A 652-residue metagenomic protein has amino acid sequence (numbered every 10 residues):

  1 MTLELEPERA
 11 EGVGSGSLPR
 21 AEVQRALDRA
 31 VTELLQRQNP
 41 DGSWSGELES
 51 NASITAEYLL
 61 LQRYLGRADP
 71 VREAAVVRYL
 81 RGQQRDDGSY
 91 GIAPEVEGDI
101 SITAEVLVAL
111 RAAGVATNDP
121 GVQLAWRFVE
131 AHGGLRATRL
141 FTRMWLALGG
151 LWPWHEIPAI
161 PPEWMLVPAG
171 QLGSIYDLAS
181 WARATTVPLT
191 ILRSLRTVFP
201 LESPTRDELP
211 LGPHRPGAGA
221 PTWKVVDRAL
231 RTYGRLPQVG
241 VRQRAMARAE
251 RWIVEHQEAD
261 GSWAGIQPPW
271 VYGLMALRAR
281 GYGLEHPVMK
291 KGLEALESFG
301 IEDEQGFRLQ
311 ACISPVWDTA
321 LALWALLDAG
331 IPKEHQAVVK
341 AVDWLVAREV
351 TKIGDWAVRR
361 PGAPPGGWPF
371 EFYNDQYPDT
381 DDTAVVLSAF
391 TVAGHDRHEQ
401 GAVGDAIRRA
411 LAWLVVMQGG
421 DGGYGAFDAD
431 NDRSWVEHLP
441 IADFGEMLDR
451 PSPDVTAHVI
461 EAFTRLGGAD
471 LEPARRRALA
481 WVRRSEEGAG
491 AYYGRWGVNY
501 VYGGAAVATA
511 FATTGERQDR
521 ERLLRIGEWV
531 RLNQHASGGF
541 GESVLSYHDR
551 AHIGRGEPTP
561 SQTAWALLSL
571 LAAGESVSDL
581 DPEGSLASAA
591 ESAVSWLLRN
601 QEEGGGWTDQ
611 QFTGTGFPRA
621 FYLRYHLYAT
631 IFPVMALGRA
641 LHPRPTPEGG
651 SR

Functional and structural regions predicted by a protein language model:
M1-R652: Preference for long, amphipathic alpha-helical scaffolds in soluble/luminal domains and all-alpha bundles
